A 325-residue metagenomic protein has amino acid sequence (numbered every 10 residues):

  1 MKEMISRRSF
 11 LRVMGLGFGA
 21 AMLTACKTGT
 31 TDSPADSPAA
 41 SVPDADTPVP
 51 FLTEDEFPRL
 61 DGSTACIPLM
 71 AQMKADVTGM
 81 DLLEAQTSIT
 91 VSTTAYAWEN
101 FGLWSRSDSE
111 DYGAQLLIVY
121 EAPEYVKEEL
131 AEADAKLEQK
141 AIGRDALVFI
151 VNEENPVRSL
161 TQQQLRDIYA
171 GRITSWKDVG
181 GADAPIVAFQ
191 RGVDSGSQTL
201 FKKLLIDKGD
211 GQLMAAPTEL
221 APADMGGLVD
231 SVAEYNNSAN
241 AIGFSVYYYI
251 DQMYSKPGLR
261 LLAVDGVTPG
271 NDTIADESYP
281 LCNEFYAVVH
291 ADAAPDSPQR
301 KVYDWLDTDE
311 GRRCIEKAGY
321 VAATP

Functional and structural regions predicted by a protein language model:
K2-F18: N-terminal secretory signal peptides and thylakoid transit peptides that target proteins across membranes
T24-A25: C-terminal motif of bacterial Sec signal peptides marking the signal peptidase cleavage site
G29-P34: Bacterial Sec signal peptide processing site at the extreme N-terminus
A35-P325: Exported/periplasmic ABC-transporter solute-binding proteins
